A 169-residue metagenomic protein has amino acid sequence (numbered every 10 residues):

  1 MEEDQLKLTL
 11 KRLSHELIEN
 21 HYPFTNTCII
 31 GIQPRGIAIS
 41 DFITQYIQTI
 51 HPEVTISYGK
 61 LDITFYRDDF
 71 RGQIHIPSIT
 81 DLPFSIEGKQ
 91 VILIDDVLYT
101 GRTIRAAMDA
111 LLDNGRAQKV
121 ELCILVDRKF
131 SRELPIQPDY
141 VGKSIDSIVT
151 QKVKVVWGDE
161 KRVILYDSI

Functional and structural regions predicted by a protein language model:
M1-N26: Active-site-facing substrate-recognition patch
S14, F42-I50, A110: Alpha-helical structural signal in soluble globular domains
F24-Q45, G101: Charged, well-structured alpha/beta interaction segments
N26, S57, Q90, K119-L122: Residues at the starts of beta-strands that form the adenosine-phosphate
I30-Q33, L61-Y66, L125-D127: Short loop/turn motifs enriched for small/polar and acidic residues
E53-V91: Short, glycine/charge-rich flexible loops or terminal/linker lids adjacent to PRPP-binding catalytic cores
L82-L112: Internal catalytic-core helix/loop-beta-alpha segment that presents or stabilizes conserved functional determinants
D109-I169: PRPP-dependent phosphoribosyltransferase catalytic core
